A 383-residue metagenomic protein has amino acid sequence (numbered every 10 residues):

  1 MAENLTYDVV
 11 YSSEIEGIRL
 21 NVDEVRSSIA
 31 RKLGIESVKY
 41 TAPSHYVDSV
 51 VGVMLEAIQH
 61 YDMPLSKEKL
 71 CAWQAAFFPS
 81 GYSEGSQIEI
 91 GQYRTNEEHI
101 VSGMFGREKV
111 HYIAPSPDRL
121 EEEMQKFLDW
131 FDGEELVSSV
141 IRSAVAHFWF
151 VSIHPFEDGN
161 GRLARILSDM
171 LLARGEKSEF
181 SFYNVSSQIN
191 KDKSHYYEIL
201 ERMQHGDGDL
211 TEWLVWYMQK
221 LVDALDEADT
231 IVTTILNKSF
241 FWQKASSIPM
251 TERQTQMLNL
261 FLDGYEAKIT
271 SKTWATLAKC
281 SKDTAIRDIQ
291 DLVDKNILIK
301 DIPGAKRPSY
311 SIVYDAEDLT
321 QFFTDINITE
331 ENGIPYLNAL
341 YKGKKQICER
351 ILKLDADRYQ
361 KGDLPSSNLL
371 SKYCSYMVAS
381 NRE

Functional and structural regions predicted by a protein language model:
M1-E383: FIC/Doc superfamily catalytic core
